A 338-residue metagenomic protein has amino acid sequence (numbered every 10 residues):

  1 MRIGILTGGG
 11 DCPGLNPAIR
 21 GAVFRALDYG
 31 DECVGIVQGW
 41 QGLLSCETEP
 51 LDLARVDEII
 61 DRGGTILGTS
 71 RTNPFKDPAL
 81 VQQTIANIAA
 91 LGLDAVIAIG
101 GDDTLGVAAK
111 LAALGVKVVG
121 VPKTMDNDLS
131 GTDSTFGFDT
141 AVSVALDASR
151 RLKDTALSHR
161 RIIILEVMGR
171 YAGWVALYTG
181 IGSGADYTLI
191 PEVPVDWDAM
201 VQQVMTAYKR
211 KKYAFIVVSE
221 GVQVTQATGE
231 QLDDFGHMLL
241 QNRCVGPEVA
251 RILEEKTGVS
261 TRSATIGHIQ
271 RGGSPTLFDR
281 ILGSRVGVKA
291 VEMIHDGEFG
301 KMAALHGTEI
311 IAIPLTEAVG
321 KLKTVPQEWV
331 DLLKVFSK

Functional and structural regions predicted by a protein language model:
M1-L44: N-terminal phosphate-binding or glycine-rich loops at protein starts, especially the Walker A/P-loop of NTPases
P17-A22, D102-V116, A176: Short Gly/Thr/Asp-enriched flexible loops that form oxyanion-binding sites at enzyme active sites
G30, V34-I36, A112-V144, L189-D196: Short, acidic/small-residue loops that bind anionic groups at enzyme active sites
D31-I36, T155-I162, A214-I216, A250 (+3 more regions): Flexible, glycine/charged-enriched surface loops at secondary-structure junctions
L43-A98, D103-T104, F136-D147, K338: Glycine-rich oxoanion-binding loops at beta->alpha junctions
A95-G100, K110, F138-A156, E166-V259: Accessory alpha-helical/coil subdomains and C-terminal extensions that flank or cap enzyme catalytic cores
E248, K301-K338: Phosphate-binding loop/pocket of nucleotide- and phosphate-handling active sites
